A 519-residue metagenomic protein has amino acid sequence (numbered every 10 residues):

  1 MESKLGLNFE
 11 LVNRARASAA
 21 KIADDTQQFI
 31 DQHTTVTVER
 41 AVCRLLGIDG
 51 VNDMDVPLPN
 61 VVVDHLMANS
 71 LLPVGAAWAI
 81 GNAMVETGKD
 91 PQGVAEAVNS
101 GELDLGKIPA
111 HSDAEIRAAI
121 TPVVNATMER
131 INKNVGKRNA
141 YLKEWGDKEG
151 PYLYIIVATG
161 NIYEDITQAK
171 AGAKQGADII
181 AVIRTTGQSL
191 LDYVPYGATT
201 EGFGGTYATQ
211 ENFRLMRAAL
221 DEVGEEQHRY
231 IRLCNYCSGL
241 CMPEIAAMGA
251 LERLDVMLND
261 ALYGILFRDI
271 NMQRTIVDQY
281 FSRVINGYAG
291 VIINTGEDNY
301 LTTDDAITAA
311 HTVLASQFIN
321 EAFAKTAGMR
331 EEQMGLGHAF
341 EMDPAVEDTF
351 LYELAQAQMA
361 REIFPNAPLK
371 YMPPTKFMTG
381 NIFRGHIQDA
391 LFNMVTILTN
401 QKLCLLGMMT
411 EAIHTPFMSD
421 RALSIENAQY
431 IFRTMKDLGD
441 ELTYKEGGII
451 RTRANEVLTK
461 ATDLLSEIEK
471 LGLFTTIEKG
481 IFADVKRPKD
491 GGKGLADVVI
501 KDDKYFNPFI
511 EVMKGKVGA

Functional and structural regions predicted by a protein language model:
M1-Y163, A171-G176, R184-N212, G239-I245 (+5 more regions): Long, compositionally biased, glycine/small-hydrophobic-enriched stretches that function as flexible linkers, tethers
K143-E144, V194-R232, I276-I293, F350-A367 (+2 more regions): Alpha-helix-loop-beta-strand connector modules within alpha/beta enzyme cores
P151-A158, I179-I183, R229-C237, V256-A261 (+4 more regions): Hydrophobic faces of well-ordered beta-strands that scaffold small-molecule active sites in alpha/beta enzyme cores
I156-I162, E347, G380-G385: Short, glycine-rich nucleotide/cofactor-binding loops
Y163-K170, L240-R253, T308-A309, F383-I397: Catalytic cores of alpha/beta
D178-S189, E252-D269, N320-E321, F392-T415: Glycine-rich phosphate-binding active-site loops on the catalytic face of alpha/beta enzymes
G202-R330: Conserved, well-structured core segments that form the ligand-binding/active-site neighborhood of functional domains
E353-D420, L438-G448: Hydrophobic alpha-helical bundle architecture
